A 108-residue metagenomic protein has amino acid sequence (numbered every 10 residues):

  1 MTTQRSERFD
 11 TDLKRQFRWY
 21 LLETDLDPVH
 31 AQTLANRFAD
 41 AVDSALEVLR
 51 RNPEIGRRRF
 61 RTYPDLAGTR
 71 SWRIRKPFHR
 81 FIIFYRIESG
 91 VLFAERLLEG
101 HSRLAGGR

Functional and structural regions predicted by a protein language model:
M1-D43: Arg/Lys-rich, positively charged N-terminal/basic patches that mediate binding to nucleic acids
L22, R50-R51, E99: Residues at helix-coil transition
P28, R73-R108: Enriched for short, Lys/Arg-rich terminal
E47-K76: A short, surface-exposed loop/turn module that caps and links secondary-structure elements
